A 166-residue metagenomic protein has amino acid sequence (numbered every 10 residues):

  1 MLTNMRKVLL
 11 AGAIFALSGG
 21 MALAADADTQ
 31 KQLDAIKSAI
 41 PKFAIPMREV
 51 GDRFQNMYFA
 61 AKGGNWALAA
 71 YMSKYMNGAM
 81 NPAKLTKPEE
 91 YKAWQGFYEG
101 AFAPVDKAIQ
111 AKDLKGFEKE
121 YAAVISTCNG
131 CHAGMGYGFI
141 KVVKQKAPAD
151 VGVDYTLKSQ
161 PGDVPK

Functional and structural regions predicted by a protein language model:
M1-G12: Bacterial N-terminal signal peptides that target proteins for export
A11-G20: Bacterial N-terminal signal peptides
A24-A67, L157-K166: Immediate post-signal-peptide N-terminus of mature secreted/exported proteins
K62, W66-A69, Q95-Y98, F102-V124: Amphipathic, charged alpha-helical scaffolds that flank and support histidine-based chemistry in signaling
A79-Q95: Short, solvent-exposed, charged loop/turn and helix-capping segments that join or cap alpha-helices on peripheral
V124-M135: The canonical Cys-X-X-Cys-His
V142-G152: Short cysteine/histidine-rich metal-coordination sites, predominantly Zn2+-binding motifs
